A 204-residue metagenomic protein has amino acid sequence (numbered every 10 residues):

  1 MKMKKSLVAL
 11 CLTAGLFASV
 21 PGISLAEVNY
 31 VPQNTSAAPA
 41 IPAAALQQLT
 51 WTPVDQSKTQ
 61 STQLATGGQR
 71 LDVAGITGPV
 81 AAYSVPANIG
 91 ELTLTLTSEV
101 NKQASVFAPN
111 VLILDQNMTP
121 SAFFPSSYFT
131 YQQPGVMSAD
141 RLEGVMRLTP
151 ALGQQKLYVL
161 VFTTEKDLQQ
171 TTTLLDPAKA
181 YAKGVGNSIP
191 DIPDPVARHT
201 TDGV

Functional and structural regions predicted by a protein language model:
M1-L25: Gram-negative bacterial Sec-dependent N-terminal signal peptides
E27-T62: Predominantly extracellular/luminal regions of secreted and cell-surface proteins, especially disulfide-bonded
L64-N88, E143: Non-catalytic, beta-strand-enriched accessory regions in extracellular/secretory proteins and membrane protein
A81-S84, A122, V136-T149: Exposed aromatic-hydrophobic patches
G90-L94, R147-T173: Noncatalytic modules at the cell exterior or secretory-pathway interfaces, chiefly beta-strand-rich lectin/adhesion
Q103-N110: Short coil-to-beta strand junction motifs in C2/discoidin
F123-P134: Solvent-exposed serine/threonine-rich low-complexity stretches and specific carbohydrate-binding patches
D167-V204: Edge beta-strands of jelly-roll/beta-sandwich modules across compartments, strongly enriched in secreted/luminal
